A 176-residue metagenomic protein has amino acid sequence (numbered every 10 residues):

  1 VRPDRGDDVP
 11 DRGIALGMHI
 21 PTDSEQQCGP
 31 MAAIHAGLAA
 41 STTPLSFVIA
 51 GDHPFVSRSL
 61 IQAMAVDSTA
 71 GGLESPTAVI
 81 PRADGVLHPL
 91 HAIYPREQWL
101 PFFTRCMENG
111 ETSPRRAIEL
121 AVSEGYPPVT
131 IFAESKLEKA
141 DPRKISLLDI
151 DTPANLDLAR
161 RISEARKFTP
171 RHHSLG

Functional and structural regions predicted by a protein language model:
V1-E111, E119-K144, R161-K167: Nucleotide and nucleotide-moiety/phosphate-recognizing core
D52, D149, N155: Acidic active-site catalytic centers that drive phospho-/nucleotidyl reactions and related ester hydrolyses
I118, T152: A residue-level signal for conserved active-site and pocket-lining positions in enzyme catalytic cores
K144-I150: PAPS-dependent sulfotransferase catalytic core
P153-G176: SAM-dependent methyltransferases
